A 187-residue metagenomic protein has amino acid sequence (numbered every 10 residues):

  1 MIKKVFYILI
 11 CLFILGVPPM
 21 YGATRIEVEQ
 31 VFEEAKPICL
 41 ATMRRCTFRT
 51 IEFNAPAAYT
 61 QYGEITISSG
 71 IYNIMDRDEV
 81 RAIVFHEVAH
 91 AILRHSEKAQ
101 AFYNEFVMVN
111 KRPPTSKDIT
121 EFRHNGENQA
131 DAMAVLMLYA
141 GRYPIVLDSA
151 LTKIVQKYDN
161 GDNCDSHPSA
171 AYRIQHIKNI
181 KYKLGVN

Functional and structural regions predicted by a protein language model:
M1-I2: N-terminal secretory signal peptides that target proteins for export/translocation
V5-G16: Bacterial N-terminal signal peptides
M20-N187: A Zn2+-metalloprotease active-site environment signal
